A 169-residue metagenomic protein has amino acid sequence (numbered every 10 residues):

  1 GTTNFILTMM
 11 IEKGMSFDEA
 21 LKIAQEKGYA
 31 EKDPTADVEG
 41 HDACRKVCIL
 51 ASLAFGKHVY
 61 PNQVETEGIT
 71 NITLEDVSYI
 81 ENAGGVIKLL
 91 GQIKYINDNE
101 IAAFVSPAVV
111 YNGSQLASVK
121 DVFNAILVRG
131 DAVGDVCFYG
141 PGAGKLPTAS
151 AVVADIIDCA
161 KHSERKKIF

Functional and structural regions predicted by a protein language model:
T2, M9-M10, P34, Q92 (+4 more regions): Fold-independent oxyanion-binding glycine-rich loops and adjacent beta-strand/coil segments at enzyme active sites
T2-I11, M15-S16, L21: Rossmann-like dinucleotide-binding core of oxidoreductases
I6, V47-A51, D155-C159: Buried hydrophobic packing segments
M10, A20-S118, F123-A125: Substrate-binding/catalytic subdomain of NAD(P)-dependent oxidoreductase enzymes
K13-F17, A54-P61, D158-R165: Short helix-capping/linker segments at secondary-structure and domain boundaries
Q115-F169: ATP-dependent carboxylate/acyl-activation modules
